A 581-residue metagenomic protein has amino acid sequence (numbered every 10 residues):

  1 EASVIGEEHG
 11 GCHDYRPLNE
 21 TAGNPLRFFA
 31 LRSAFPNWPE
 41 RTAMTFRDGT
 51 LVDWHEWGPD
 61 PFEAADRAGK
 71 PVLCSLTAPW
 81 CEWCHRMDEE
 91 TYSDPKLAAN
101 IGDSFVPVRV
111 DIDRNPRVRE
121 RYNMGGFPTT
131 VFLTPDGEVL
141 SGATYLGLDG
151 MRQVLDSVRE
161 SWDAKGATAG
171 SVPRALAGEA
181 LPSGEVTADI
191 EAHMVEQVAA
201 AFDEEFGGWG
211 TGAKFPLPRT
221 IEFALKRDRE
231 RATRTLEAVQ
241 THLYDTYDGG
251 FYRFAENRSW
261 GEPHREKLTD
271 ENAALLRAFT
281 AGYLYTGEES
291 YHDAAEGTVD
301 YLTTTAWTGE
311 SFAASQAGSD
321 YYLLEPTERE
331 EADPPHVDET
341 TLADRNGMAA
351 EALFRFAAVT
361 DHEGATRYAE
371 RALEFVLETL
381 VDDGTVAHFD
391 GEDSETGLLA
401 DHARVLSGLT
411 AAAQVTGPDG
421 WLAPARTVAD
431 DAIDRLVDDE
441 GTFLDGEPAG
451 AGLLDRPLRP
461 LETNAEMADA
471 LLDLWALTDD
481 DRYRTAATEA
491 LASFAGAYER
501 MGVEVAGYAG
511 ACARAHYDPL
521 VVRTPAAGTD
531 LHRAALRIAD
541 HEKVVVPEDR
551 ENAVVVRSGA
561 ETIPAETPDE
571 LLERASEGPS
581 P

Functional and structural regions predicted by a protein language model:
A2-S3: Short linear motifs in low-complexity or flexible loops
G6, A34-V359, R371, H388-D390 (+2 more regions): Replace the tail clause
Y15, F28-F29, F35: Aromatic (phenylalanine/tyrosine) cluster motif
G282-S290, F356-E363, A412-D419, L474-R482: Inter-helical turn/loop segments and adjacent helix faces that build the functional surface of alpha-helical bundle
T341-G347, E351-W421: Long, K/E/R/D-enriched contiguous segments that form extended
T396-V415, L461-L477, T485, A492 (+1 more regions): C-terminal capping/lid segments that line or modulate ligand- or cofactor-binding pockets
